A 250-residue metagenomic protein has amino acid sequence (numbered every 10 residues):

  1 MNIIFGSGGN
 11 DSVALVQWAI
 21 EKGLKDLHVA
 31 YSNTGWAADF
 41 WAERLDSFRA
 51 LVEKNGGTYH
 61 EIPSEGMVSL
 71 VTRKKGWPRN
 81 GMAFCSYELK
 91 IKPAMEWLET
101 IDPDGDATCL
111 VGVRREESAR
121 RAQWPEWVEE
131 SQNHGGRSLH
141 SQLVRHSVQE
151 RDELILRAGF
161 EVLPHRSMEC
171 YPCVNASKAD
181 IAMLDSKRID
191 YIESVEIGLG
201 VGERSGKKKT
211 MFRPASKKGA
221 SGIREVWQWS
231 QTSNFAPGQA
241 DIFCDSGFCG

Functional and structural regions predicted by a protein language model:
M1-G250: Nucleotide-activated chemistry modules centered on ATP-dependent adenylation/adenylyltransferase
